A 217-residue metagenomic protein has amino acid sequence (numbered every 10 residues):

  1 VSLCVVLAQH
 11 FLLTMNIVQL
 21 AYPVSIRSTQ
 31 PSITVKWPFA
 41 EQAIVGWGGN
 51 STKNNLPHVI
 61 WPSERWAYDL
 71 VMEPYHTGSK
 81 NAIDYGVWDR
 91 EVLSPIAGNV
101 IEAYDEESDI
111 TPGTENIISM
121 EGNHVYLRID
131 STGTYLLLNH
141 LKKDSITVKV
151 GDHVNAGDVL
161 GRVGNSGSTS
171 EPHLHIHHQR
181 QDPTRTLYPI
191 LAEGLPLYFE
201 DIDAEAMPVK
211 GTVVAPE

Functional and structural regions predicted by a protein language model:
V1-I96, Y198-E217: Polar/charged, compositionally biased leader and regulatory segments
G46, V100-I101, G164, Q179: Conserved positions in beta-strands of structured domains
G86-V87, A97-K142: Zn2+-dependent peptidoglycan hydrolase active-site motif and core
V92-A103, T147-V163: Short, well-structured beta-strand-loop connectors
Y104-E115, D158-L174: Flexible, gly/ser-rich surface segments that form the specificity/activation loops bordering the active-site cleft
S119, D152-N155, H177-E217: Acidic, glycine-rich catalytic/binding loops that coordinate metals and/or anionic ligands
K142, T169-Q181: Histidine-centered catalytic micro-motifs
